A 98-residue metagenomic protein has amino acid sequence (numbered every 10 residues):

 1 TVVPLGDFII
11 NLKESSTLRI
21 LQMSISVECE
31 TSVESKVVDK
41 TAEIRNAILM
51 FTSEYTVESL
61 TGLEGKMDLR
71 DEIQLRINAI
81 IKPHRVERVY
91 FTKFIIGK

Functional and structural regions predicted by a protein language model:
T1-K98: Flexible, low-complexity charged segments
